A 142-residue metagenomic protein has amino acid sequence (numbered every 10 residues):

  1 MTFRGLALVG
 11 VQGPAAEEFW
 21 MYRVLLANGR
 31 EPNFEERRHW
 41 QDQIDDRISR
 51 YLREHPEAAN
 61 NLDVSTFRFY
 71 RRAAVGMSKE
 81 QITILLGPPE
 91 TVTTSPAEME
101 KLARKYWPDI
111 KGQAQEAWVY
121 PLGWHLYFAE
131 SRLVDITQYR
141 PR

Functional and structural regions predicted by a protein language model:
T2-R142: Residues within mature, well-folded domains
